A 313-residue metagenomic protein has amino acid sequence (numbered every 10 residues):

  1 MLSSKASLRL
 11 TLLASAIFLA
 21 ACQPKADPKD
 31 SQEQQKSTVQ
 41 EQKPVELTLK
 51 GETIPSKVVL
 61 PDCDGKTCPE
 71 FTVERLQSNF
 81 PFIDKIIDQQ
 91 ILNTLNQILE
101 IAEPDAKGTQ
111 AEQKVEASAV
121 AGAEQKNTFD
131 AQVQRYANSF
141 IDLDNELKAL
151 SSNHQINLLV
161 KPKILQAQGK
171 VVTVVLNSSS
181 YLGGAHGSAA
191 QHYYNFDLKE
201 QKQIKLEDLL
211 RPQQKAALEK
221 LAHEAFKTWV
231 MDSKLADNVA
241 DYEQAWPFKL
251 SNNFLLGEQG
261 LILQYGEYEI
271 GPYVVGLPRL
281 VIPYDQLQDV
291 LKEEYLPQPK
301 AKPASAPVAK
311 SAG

Functional and structural regions predicted by a protein language model:
L2-T11: Bacterial N-terminal signal peptides that target proteins for export
F18-A21: C-terminal motif of bacterial Sec signal peptides marking the signal peptidase cleavage site
Q23-G313: Compositionally biased intrinsically disordered regions enriched in Thr/Gly
